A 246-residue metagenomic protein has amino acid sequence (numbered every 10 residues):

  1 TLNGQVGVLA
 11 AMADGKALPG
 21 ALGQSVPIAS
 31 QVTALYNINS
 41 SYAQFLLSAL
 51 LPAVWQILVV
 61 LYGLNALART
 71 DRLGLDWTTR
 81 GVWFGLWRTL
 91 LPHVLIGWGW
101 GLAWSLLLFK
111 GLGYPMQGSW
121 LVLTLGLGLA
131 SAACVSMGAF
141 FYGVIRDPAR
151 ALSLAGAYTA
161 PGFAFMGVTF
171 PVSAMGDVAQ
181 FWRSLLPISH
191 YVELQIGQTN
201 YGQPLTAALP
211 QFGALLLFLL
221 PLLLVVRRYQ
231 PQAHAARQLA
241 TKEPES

Functional and structural regions predicted by a protein language model:
T1-L58, Y62: Transport-system extracytoplasmic interface segments
T1-N3, T33-F45, A66-W77, G97-L106 (+2 more regions): Hydrophobic alpha-helical transmembrane segments
L22, Q31, L35, N39 (+6 more regions): Juxtamembrane loop-helix boundary motifs flanking transmembrane segments in multi-pass membrane proteins
Q44, T79, W83-L91, L121 (+2 more regions): Alpha-helical membrane-protein architecture signal
A49-A53, P92-I96, L125-A130, A214: Alpha-helical transmembrane segments of multi-pass integral membrane proteins
V59-L91: Juxtamembrane interface at the cytosolic side of transmembrane helices
F84-L107, F212, L216: Selective transmembrane-helix segments that form parts of the transport pathway or gating/packing helices in multipass
A103-L107, P115-S246: Membrane-spanning alpha-helical segments of multipass transporters and channels
